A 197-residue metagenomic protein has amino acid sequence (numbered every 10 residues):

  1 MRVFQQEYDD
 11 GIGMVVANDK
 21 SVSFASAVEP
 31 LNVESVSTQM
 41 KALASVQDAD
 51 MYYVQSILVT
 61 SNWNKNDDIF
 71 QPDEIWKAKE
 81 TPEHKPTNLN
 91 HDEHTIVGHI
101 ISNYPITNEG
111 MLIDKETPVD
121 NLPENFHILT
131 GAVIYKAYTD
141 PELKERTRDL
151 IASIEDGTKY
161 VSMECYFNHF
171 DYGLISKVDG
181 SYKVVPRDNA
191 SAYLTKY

Functional and structural regions predicted by a protein language model:
M1-Y197: Signature of dsDNA virion morphogenesis modules
